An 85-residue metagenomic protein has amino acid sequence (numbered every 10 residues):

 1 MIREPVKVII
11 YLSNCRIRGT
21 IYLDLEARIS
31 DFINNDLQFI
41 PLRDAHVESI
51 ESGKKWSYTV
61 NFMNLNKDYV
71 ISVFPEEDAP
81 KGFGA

Functional and structural regions predicted by a protein language model:
M1-A85: Conserved RNA-binding domains used in RNP assembly and mRNA/RNA metabolism
